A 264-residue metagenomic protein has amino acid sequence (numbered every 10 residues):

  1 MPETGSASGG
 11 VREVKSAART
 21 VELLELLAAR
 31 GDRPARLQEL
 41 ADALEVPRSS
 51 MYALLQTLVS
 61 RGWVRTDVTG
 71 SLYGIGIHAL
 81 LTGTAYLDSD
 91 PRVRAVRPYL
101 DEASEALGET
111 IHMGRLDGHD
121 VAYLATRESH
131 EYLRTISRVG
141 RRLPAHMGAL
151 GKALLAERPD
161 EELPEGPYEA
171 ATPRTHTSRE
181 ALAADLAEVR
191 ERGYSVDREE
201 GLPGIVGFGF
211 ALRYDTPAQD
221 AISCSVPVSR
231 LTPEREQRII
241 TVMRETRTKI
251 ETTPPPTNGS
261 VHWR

Functional and structural regions predicted by a protein language model:
P2-S89, T248-T253: N-terminal helix-turn-helix
A28, G151, L155, P159 (+2 more regions): Short amphipathic alpha-helical signal-transduction/dimerization elements
H78-A106, R134-T135: Conserved segment of winged-helix/HTH DNA-binding domains
A106-I111, E191-Y194: Short N-terminal helix-loop-first-beta-strand/juxtamembrane motif that initiates sensory/input modules
M113-G118, T126-R127: Short hydrophobic alpha-helical segments used for membrane anchoring or interfacial signaling
E131-P203: Short, solvent-exposed recognition segments
T175-R247: Extended hydrophobic
P256-R264: Short, highly charged C-terminal tails/helix-capping segments
